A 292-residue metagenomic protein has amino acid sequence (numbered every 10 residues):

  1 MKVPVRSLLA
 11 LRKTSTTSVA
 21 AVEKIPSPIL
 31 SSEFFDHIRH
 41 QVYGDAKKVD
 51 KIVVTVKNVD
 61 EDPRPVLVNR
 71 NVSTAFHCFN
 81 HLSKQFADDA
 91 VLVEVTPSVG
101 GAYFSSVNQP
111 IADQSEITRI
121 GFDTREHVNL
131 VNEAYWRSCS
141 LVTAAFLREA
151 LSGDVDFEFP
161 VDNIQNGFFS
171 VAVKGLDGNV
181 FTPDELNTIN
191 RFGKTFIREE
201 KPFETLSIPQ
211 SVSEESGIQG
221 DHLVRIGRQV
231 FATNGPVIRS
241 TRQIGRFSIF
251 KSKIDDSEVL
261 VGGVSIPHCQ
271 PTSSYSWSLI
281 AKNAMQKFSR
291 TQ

Functional and structural regions predicted by a protein language model:
M1-L11: N-terminal chloroplast transit peptides
V19-I38, V42-A46, D89-V95, N108-Y135 (+2 more regions): Auxiliary tRNA-acceptor-end handling modules of aminoacyl-tRNA synthetases
D50-V54: Short structural boundary motif marking the start of a folded domain
K57-N58, K84-P97: Short, basic/aromatic beta-hairpin or loop at an interaction surface
E61-T74: Short, contiguous acidic and Ser/Thr-rich linear segments
P65-V68, S98-Q109: Short alpha-helix capping/helix-loop boundary micro-motifs
N71-Q85: Short amphipathic, charge-patterned alpha-helical segments
C78, C139-S152: Short amphipathic alpha-helix segments
